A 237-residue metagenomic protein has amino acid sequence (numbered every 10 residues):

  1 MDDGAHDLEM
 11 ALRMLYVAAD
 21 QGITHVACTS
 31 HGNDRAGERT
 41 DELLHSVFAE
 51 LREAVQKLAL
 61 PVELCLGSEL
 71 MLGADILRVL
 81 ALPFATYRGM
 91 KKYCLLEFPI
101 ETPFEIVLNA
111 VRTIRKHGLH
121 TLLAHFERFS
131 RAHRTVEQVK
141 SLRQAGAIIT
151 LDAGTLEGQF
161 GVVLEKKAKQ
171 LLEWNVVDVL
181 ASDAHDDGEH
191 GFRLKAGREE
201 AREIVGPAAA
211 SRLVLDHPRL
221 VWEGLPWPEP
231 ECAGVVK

Functional and structural regions predicted by a protein language model:
M1-L60: An N-terminally biased module of ancient metal coordination in phosphate/nucleic-acid-related enzymes
M1-L8, L95-T102, L156: Active-site mouth loops of central-metabolism enzymes
A19, R115, R143, L172-E173: Non-catalytic positions within long, well-ordered alpha-helices that form the structural scaffold/packing of enzyme
C28-H31, V176-F192: Short acidic/histidine-rich active-site segments
G32-A36, M71-G73, R128-H133, L156-Q159 (+1 more regions): Active-site environment of divalent metal-dependent phosphoester hydrolases
G37-T150, C232-K237: Extended substrate/RNA-proximal surfaces in nucleic-acid metabolism proteins
H133-K140, F160-K169, W174, D187-E200 (+1 more regions): Histidine/acidic-residue-rich catalytic or RNA/ligand-binding cores of hydrolases and nuclease-related proteins
L194, E199-K237: Mid-to-C-terminal alpha-helical segments outside catalytic/metal-binding sites
